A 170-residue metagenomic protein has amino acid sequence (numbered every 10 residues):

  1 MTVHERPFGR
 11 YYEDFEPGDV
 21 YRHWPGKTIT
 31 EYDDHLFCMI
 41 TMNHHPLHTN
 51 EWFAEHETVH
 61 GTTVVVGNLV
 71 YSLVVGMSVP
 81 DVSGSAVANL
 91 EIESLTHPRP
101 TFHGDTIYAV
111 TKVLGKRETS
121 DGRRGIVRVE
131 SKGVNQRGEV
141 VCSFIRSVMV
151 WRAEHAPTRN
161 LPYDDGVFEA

Functional and structural regions predicted by a protein language model:
M1-E16, H97, T101-D105, V110-A170: HotDog/MaoC-like acyl-thioester-processing domains
M1-E91, A153-A170: Hot-dog-fold acyl-thioester-processing enzymes
E93-L95: Conserved interaction-surface patches within small, structured recognition/assembly domains
